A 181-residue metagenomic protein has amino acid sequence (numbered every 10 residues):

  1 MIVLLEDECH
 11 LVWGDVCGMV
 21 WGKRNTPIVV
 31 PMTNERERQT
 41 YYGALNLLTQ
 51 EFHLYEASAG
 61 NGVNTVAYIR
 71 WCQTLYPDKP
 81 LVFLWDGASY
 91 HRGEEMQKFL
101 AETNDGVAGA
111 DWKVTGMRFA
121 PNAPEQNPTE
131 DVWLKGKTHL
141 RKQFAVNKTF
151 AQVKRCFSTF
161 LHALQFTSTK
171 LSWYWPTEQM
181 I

Functional and structural regions predicted by a protein language model:
M1-R70: Extended, low-complexity cationic-aromatic segments
M1-V3, T115, Q126-I181: C-terminal anion-handling pockets and recognition modules
L4-E6, C72, F83-L84, S158-L161: A generic "structured core" feature
D7, K79-R92, F119-N122, N127: Acidic/histidine-rich, metal-coordinating catalytic segments
L11, G62, N122-P128, F150-A151: A short acidic, often aromatic-flanked loop/helix-cap motif at beta-alpha or helix-coil junctions that lines enzyme
G14-V16, G93-Q97: A short acidic (Asp/Glu
P27-E35, T103-P128, A145: RNase H-like polynucleotidyl transferase catalytic core
N64-V82: Short, basic/hydrophobic alpha-helical segments
